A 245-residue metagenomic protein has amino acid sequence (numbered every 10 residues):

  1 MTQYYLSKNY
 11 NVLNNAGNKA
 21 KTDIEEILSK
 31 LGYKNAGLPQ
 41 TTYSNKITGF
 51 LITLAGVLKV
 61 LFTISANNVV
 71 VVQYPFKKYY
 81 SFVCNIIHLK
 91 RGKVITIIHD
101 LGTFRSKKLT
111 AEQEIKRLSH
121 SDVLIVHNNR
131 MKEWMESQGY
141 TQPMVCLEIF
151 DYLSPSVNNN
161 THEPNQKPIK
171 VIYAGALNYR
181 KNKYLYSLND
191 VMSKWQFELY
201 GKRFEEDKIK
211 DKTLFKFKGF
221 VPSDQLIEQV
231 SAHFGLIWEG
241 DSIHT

Functional and structural regions predicted by a protein language model:
M1-N14, Q40, L236: Nucleotide-activated donor-dependent transferases that construct or modify glycoconjugates
L6-T22, R180-K181: A short, glycine/small-residue-rich beta-strand->loop->alpha-helix junction that serves as a flexible
S7, L31-I47, E198-F204: A short beta-strand-loop structural module common to alpha/beta enzyme folds
G17-L31, L188: Short amphipathic alpha-helix
K46-D122, V126-E133: Extended catalytic core of nucleotide-activated donor transferases of GT-like folds
D122-E136, Y140-N158: Donor nucleotide-sugar binding/catalytic pocket of nucleotide-sugar-dependent glycosyltransferases
P155-D224: Conserved catalytic-core segment of nucleotide-activated headgroup transferases in glycan assembly
D224-T245: Nucleotide-sugar-dependent
